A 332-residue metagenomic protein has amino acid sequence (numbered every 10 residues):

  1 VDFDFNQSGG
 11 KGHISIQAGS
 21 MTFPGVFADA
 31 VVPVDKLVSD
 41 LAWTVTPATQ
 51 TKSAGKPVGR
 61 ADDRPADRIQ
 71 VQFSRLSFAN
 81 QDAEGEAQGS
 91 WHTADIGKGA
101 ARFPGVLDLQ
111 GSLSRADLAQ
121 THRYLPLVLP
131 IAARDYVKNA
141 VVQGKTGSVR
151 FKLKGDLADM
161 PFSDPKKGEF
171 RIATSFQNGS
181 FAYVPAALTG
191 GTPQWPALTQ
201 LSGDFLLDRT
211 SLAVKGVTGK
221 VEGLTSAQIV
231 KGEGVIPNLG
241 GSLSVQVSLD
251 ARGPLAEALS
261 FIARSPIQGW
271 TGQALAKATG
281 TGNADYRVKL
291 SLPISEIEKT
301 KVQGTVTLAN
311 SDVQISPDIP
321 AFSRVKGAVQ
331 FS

Functional and structural regions predicted by a protein language model:
V1-D4, I14-F78, V106-A182, F205 (+3 more regions): Extended amphipathic, helix-rich lipid-handling scaffolds
N6-S8, D208, S332: Structural motif
G9-G12, S211-V214: Repeated loop/turn-to-beta-strand initiation elements of outer-membrane beta-barrel proteins
D35-L37, Q70, A197-T199, L206 (+3 more regions): Residues that act as N-cap/strand-start positions at coil-to-secondary-structure junctions
A66, V71-F73, E84-E86, S148 (+2 more regions): Hydrophobic residues on conserved beta-strands that form the core of alpha/beta folds
Q72-F78, G216-E222, G234: Short beta-strand segments that buttress and anchor functional surface loops
A79-E84, L224-S226, P317-I319: Solvent-exposed loop/turn segments connecting transmembrane beta-strands in outer-membrane beta-barrel proteins
L188-Q194, I315-S316: Surface-exposed loop/turn positions within long extracellular repeat scaffolds, especially the passenger domains
